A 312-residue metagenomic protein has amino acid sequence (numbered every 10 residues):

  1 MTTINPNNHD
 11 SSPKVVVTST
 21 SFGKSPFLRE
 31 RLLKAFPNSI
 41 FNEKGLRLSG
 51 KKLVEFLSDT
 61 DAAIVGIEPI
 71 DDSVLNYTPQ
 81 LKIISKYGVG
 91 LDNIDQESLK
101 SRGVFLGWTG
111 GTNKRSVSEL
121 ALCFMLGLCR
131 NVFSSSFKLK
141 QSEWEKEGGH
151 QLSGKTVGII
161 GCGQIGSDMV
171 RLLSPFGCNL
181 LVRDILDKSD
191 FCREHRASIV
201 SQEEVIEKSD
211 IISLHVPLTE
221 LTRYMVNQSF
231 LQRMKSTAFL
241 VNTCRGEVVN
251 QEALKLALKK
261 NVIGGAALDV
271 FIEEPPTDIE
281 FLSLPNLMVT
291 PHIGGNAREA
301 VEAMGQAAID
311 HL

Functional and structural regions predicted by a protein language model:
M1-T60, L181: N-terminal glycine-/charge-rich "phosphate-binding" loop or analogous flexible N-terminal tail
T2-V15, K24, L28, K100 (+2 more regions): C-terminal helix-to-coil terminal segments
S12, L81, S153-T156, Q228 (+1 more regions): Phosphate-coordination loops involved in phosphoryl transfer and adenosine-cofactor binding
S19, V65-I67, G88, L214-V216 (+3 more regions): Glycine-rich, N-terminal phosphate-binding loop of Rossmann-like dinucleotide-binding domains
D61-S136, H150: Phosphate/diphosphate ligand-binding glycine-rich loop within oxidoreductases
D72-V74, L186-E280: Rossmann-like adenosine-cofactor binding region
S135-D168: Glycine-rich NAD(P)-binding loop of Rossmann-like domains
P175-N179: Conserved S-adenosyl-L-methionine
